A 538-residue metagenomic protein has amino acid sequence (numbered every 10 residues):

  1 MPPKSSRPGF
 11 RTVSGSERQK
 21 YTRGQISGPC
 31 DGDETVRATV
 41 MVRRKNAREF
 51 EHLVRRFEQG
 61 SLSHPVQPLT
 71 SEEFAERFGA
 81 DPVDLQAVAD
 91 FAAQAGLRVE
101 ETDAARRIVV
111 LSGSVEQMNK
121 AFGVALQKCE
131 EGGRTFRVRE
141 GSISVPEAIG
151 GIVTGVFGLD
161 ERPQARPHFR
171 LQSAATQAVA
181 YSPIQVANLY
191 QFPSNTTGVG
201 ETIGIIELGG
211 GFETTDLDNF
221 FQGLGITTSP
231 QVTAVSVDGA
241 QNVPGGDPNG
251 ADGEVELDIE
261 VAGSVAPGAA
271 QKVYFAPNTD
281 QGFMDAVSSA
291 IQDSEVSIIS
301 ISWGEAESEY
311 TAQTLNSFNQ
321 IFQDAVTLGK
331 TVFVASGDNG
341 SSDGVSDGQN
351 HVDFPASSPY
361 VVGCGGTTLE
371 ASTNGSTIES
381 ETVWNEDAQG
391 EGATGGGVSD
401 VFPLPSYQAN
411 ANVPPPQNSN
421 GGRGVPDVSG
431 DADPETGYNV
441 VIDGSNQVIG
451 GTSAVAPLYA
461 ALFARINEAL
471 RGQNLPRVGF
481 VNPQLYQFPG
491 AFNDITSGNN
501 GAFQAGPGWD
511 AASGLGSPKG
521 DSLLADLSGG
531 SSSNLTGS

Functional and structural regions predicted by a protein language model:
P2-T102, V110, V115-G363, A393-G451 (+4 more regions): Substrate-binding/charge-relay-adjacent region of secreted/lumenal peptidase catalytic domains
P230, F333, G363-G366, S372-E379 (+3 more regions): Acidic/polar loop patches that form or flank catalytic/metal-binding clefts of enzymes that bind anionic ligands
D238, T368, A411-Q417, F463-A511 (+2 more regions): An often Trp-containing, charged/polar helix-loop segment at the C-terminal end of enzyme catalytic cores
H351, S358-G395: Non-catalytic alpha/beta scaffold blocks inside enzyme catalytic domains
L524-A525, S532-S538: Enriched but not universal
